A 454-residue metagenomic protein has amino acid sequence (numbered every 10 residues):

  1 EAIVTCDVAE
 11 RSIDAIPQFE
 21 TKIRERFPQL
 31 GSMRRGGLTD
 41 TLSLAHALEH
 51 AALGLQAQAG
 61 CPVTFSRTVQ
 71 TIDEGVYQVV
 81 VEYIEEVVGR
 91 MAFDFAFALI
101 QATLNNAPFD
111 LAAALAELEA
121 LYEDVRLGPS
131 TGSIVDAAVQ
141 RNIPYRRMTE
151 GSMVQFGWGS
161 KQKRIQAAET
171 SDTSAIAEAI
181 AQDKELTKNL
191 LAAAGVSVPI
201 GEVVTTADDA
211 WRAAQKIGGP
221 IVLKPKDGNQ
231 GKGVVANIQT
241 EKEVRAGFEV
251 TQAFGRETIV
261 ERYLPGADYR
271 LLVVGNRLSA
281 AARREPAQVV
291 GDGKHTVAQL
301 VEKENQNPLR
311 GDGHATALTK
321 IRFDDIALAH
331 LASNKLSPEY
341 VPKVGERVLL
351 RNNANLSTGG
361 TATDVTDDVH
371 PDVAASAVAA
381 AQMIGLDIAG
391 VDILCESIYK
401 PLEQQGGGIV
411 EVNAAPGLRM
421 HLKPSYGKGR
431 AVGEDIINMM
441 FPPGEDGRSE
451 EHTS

Functional and structural regions predicted by a protein language model:
E1-Q140, R277, E285-D292, T296-Q299 (+3 more regions): ATP-dependent carboxylate activation and anion-phosphoryl transfer catalytic cores that bind Mg-ATP to form
A2-C6, F156, L223, V260 (+1 more regions): Short beta-strand element of the conserved SAM-dependent methyltransferase core
H46, V139, S160-R322, H370-A375: Active-site nucleotide/adenylate-binding loops and adjacent lid/helix of ATP-dependent enzymes
V76, V80-K216, N229: Conserved N-proximal alpha/beta basic substrate-recognition cap immediately N-terminal to, or forming the N-lobe
R146-R147, I259-E261, G390: A structural signal for short, well-ordered beta-strand segments and their strand-loop junctions that often border
S152-F156, P265-R270, I393-K400: A glycine-rich phosphate-binding loop feature that marks nucleotide/adenosyl-phosphate handling sites
L300-T361: Extended, charge-rich helix/loop segments that form flexible, surface "patches" used to engage negatively charged
